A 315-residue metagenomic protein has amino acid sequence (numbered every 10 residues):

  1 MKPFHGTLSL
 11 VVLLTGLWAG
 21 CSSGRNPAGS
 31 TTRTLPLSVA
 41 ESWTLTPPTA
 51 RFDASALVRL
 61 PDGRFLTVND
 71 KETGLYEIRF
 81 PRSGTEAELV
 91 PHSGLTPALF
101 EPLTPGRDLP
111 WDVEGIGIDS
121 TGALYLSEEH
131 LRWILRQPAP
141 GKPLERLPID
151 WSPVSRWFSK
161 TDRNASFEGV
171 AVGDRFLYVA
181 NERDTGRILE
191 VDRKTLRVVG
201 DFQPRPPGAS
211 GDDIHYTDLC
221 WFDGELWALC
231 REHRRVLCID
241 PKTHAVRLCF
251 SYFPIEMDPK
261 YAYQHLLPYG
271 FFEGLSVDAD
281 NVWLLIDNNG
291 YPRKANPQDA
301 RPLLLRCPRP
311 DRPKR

Functional and structural regions predicted by a protein language model:
M1-S9: Bacterial N-terminal signal peptides that target proteins for export
W18-G20: C-terminal motif of bacterial Sec signal peptides marking the signal peptidase cleavage site
S22-R315: Sequence/structural signature of beta-propeller domains
